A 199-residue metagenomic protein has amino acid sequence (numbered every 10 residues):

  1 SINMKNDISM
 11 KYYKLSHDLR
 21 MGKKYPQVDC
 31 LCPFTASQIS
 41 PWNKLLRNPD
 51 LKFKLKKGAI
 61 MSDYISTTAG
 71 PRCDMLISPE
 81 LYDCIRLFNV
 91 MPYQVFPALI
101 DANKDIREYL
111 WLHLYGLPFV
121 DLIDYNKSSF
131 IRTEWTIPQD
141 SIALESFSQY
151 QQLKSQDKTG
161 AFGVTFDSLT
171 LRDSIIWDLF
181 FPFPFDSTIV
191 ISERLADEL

Functional and structural regions predicted by a protein language model:
I2-E198: Phosphate/anion-contacting hairpin/loop surfaces
